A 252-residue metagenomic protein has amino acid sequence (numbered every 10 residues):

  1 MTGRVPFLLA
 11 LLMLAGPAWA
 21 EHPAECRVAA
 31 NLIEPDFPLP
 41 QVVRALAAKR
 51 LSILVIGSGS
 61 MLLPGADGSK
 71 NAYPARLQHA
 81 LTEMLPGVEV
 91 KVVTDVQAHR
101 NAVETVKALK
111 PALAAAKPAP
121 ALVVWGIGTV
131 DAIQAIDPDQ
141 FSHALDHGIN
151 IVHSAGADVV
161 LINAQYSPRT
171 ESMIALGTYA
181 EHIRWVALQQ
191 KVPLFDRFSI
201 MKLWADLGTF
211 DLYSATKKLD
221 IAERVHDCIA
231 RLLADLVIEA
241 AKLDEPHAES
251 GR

Functional and structural regions predicted by a protein language model:
M1-F7: Bacterial N-terminal signal peptides that target proteins for export
A15-P17: N-terminal signal peptide c-region/cleavage motif recognized by signal peptidases
H22-A29, S60, T94-R100, V124-Q134 (+2 more regions): Cell-envelope and extracellular/periplasmic
H22-T94, P111-K117: Serine-esterase "nucleophile elbow" of acetyl-processing enzymes
V42, L54, M61-L62, V88 (+2 more regions): Oxyanion-hole/transition-state-stabilizing segment in secreted/luminal serine hydrolases and related acyltransferases
S52-G57, K91-V96, A121-I127, D158-N163 (+1 more regions): Structural recognition of the beta-strand scaffold that forms the well-ordered cores of secreted hydrolase catalytic
V124-V130, G148-A180: Active-site segments of SGNH/GDSL-like serine hydrolases that catalyze O-acetyl group transfer/hydrolysis on lipids
Q165-R252: Catalytic His-Asp segment of secreted/periplasmic serine-dependent ester chemistry enzymes
